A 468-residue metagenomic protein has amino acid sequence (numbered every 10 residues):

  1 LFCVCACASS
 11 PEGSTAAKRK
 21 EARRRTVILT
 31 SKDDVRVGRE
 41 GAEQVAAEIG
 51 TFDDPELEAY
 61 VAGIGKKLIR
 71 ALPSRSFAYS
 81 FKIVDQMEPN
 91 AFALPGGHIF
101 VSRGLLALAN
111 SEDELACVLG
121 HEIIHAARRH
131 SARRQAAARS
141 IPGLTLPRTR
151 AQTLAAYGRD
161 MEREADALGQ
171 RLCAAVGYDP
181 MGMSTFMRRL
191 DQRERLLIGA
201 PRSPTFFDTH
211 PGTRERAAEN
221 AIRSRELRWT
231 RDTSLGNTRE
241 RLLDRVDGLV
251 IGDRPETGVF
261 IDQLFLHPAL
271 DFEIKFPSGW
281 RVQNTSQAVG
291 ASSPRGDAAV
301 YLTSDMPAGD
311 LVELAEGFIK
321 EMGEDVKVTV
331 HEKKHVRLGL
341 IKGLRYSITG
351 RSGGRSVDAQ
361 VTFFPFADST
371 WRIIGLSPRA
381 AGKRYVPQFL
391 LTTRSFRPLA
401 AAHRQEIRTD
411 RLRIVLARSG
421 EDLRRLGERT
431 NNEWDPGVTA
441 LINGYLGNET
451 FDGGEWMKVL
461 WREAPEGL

Functional and structural regions predicted by a protein language model:
L1-C5: Sec-dependent bacterial lipoprotein signal peptides
C7-D247, I251-H267, E273-F276, S286-A288 (+2 more regions): A Zn2+-metalloprotease active-site environment signal
A116, L227, W280-V282, I373-R411: Surface-exposed amphipathic alpha-helical segments
L264, G279-Q283, V289-S292, A298 (+6 more regions): Extended non-catalytic domains of envelope/secretory-pathway proteins
Y301-T303, Q360, D368-R379: Short, well-ordered beta-strand elements
F318-D368: Signature of long, low-cysteine stretches enriched in small and polar/charged residues
H403-E433: Primarily a LysM-type cell-wall glycan-binding module
P436-L468: Extracellular LysM carbohydrate-binding repeats and other cell-envelope/extracellular binding modules
